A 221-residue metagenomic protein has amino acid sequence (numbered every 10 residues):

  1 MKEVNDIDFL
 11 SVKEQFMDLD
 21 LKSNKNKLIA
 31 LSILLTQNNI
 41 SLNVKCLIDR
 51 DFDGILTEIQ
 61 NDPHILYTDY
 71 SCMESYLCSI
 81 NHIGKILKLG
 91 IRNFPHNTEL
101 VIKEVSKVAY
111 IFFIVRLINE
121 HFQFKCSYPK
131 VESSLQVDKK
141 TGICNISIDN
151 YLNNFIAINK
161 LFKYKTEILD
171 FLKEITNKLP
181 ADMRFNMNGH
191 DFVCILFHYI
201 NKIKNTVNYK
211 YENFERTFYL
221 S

Functional and structural regions predicted by a protein language model:
M1-S221: Acidic, divalent-metal-binding catalytic cores of TOPRIM and closely related two-metal-ion phosphodiester/pyrophosphate
